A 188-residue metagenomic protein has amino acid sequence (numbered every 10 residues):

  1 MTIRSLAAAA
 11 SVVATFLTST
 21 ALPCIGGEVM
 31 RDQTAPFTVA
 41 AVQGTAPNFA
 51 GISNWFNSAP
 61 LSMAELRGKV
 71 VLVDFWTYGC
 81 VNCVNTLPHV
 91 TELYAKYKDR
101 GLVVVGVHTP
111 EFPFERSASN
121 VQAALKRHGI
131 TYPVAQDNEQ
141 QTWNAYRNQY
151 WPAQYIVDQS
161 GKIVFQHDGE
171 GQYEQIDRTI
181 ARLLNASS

Functional and structural regions predicted by a protein language model:
M1-A10: Bacterial N-terminal signal peptides that target proteins for export
A9-T20: Bacterial N-terminal signal peptides
I25-A64: N-terminal "domain-start" segment that seeds a small globular fold
W55, W76-G79, C83, W143 (+1 more regions): Signature tryptophan residues that serve as conserved aromatic anchors
L61-V84, V90, V104-V105: Short active-site neighborhood of thiol/selenol oxidoreductases, capturing the structured segment around
K69, S119, A124-Y132, Q136-A181: Thiol/disulfide oxidoreductase modules built on the thioredoxin-like
V84-H128, Q136-N144: Structural microenvironment flanking redox-active thiols in thiol-disulfide oxidoreductases
